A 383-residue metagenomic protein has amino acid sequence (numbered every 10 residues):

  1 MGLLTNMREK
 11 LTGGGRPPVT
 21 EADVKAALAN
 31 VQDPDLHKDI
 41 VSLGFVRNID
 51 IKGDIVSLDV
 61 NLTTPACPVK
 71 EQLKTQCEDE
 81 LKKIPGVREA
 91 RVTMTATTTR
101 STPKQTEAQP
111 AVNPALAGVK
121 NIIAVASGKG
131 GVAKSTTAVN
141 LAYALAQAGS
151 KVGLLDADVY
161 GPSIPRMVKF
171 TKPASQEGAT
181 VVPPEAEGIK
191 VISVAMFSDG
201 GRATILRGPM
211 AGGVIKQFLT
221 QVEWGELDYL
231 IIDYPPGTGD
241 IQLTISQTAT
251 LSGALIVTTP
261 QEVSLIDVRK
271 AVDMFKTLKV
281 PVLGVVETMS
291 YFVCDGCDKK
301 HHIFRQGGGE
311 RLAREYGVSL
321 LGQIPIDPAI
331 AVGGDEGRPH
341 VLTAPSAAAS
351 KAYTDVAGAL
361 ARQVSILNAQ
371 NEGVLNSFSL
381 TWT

Functional and structural regions predicted by a protein language model:
R8-R47: N-proximal, solvent-exposed amphipathic alpha-helical segments enriched in charged/polar residues
S42-F45, D50, T63, K70-A126 (+2 more regions): Extreme N-terminal, non-catalytic leader segments that precede Walker-type/kinase nucleotide-binding cores
I49-T63, I192: Short, aliphatic-rich beta-strand segments
C77, D228-Y229, P235-E336: Conserved catalytic-core segment of NTP-binding enzymes
N121-V159, V272: Walker A/P-loop phosphate-binding motif and the immediately C-terminal alpha-helix
L145-G208, G212-L219, E310: Phosphate-binding loop that captures ATP/GTP phosphates
S198-I245, S264: Phosphate-binding/switch loop-helix module in NTP-utilizing enzymes
E336-A347: C-terminal boundary of histidine-terminating zinc-finger modules
